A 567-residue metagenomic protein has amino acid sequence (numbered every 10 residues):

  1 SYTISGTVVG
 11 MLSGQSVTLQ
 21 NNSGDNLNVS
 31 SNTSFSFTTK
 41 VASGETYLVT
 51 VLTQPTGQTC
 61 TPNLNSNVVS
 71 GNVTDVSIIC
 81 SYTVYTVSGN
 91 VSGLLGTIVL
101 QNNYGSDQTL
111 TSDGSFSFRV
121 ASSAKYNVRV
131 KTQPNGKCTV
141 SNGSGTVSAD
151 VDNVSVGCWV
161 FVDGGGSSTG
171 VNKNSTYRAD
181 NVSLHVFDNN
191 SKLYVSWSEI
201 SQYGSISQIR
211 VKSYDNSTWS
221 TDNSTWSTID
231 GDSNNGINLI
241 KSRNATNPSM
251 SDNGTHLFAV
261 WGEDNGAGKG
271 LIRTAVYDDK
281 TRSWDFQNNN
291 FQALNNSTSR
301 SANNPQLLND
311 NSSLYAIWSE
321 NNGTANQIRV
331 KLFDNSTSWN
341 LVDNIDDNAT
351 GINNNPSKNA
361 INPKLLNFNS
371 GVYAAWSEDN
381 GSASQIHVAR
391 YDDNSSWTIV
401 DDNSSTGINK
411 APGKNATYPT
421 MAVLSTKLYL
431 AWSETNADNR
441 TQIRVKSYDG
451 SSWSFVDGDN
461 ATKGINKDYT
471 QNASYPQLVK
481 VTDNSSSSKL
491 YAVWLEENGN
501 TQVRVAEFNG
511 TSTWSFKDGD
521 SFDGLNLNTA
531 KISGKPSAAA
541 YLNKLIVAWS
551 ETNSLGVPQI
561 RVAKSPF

Functional and structural regions predicted by a protein language model:
S1-Y2, G6, V68-Y85, G89 (+2 more regions): Conserved "repeat-terminator" motif of extracellular CCP/Sushi domains
S5-S16, S88-V99: Structural motif
G10-L12, L52-G57, G93-L94, K131-G136 (+5 more regions): Acidic glycine-/aspartate-rich tracts in secreted/extracellular proteins
S16-S23, V49, C60-P62, T97-Y104 (+1 more regions): Change to "...patches in solvent-exposed regions of secreted, membrane-anchored, or virion-exposed structural
G24-S34, G105-S115: Short, acidic Ser/Thr/Gly-rich low-complexity loop/linker segments typical of extracellular and cell-surface proteins
S34-V68, S115-T146, W159: Surface-exposed interfaces of beta-sheet-rich extracellular modules
W159-F567: Extracellular, repeat-based ectodomains that mediate carbohydrate processing or recognition
